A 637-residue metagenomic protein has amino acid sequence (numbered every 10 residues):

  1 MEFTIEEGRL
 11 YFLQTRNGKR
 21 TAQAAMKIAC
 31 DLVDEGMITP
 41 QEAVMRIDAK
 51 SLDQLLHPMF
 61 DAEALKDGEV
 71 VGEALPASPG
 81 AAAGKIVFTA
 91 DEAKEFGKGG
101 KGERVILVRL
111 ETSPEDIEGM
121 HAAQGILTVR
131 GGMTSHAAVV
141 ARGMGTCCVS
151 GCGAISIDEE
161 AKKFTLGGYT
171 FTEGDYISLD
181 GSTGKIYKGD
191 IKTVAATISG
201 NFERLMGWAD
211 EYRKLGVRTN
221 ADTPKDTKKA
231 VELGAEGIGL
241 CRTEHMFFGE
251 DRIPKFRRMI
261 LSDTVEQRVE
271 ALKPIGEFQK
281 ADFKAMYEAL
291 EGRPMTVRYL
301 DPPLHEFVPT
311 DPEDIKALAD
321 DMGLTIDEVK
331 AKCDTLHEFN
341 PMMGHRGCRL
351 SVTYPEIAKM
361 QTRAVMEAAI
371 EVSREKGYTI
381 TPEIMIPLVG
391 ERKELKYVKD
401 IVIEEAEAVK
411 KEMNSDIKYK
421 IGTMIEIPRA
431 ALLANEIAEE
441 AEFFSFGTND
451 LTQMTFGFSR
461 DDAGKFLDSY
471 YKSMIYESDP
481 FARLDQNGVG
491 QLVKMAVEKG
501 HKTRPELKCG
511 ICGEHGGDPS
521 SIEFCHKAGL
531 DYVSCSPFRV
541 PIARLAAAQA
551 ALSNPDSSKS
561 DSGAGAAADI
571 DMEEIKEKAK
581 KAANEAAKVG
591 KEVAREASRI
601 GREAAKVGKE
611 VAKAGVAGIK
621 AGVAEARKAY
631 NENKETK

Functional and structural regions predicted by a protein language model:
M1, T39-V44, V149, M295 (+1 more regions): Acidic/polar loop patches that form or flank catalytic/metal-binding clefts of enzymes that bind anionic ligands
M1-K19: Conserved metal-phosphate-binding beta-hairpin within the catalytic cores of diverse ATP-dependent phosphoryl-transfer
Y11, H57-A62, G72, A77-K94 (+4 more regions): Acidic, glycine-rich flexible loop/linker segments
A24-L32: Catalytic, metal-anchored helix/loop core of enzyme active sites in primary metabolism
P40-A83, E391-K420: Amphipathic alpha-helical
I198, W208-S558: Conserved alpha/beta-domain cores
D561-K637: Amphipathic alpha-helical membrane/lipid-surface binding segments
